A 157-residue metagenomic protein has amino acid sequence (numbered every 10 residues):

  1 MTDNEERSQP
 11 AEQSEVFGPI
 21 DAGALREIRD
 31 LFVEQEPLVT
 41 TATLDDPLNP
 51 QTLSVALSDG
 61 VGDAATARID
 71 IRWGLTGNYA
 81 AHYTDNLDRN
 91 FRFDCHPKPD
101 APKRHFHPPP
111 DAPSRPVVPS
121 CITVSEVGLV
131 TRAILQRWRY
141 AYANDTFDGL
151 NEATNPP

Functional and structural regions predicted by a protein language model:
T2-R68, T76, D148-P157: Negatively charged, low-complexity tracts enriched in Asp/Glu with abundant Ser/Thr
G23-L25, W73, A81, T123-A133: Aromatic-enriched hydrophobic runs in primary sequence
A24, V39, G60, A80 (+5 more regions): Residue-level detector of solvent-exposed, low-hydrophobicity positions
A67-I122: Intrinsically disordered, low-complexity regulatory segments enriched in Ser/Thr/Pro and charged residues
K98-P157: Ampiphathic alpha-helical segments that act as solvent-exposed interaction surfaces
